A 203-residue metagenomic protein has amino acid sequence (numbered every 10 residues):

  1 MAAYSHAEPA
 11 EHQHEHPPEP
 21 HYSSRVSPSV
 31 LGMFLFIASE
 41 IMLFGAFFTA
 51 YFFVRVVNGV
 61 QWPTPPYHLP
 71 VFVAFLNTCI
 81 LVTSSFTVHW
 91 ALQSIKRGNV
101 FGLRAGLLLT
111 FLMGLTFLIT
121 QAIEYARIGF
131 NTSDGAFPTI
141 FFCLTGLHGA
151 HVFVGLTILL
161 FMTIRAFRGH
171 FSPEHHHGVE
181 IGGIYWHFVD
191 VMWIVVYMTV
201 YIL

Functional and structural regions predicted by a protein language model:
M1-L203: ...captures the hydrophobic TM-helix bundle architecture rather than a specific catalytic motif, and can also fire on
